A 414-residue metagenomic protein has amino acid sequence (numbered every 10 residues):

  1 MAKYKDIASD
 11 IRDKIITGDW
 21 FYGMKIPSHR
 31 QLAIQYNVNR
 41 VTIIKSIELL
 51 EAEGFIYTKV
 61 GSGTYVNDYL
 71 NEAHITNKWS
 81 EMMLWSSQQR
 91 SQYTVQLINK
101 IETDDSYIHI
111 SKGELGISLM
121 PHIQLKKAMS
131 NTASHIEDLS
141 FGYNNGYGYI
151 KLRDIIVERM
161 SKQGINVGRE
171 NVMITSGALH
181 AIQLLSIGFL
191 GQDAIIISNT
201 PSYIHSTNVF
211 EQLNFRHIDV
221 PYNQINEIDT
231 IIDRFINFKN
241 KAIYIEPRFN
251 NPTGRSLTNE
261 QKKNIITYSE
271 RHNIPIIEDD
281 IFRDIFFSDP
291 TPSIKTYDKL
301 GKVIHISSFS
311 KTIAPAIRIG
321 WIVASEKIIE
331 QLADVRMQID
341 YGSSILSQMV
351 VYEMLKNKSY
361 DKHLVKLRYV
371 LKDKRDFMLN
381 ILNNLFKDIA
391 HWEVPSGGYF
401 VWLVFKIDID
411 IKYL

Functional and structural regions predicted by a protein language model:
M1-S130, M337-S343, E353, A390 (+2 more regions): N-terminal basic, amphipathic alpha-helical segments
K59-G61, G168-R169, V394-G398: Short Gly/Ser/Thr- and Asp/Glu-enriched loop/turn motifs at secondary-structure junctions
N71, G113-I117, L179, Y203-I204 (+6 more regions): Short, solvent-exposed loop/turn segments at secondary-structure junctions
L125, K299, I304-Y369: Conserved core segment of the aminotransferase class I/II
I136-H272, I277, D284-I285, D289-Y297 (+1 more regions): Conserved core of the PLP fold type I
I274, V303, A390: Short, conserved active-site loop motifs that form the nucleotide-linked donor/cofactor pocket
Y369-L379, H391-F405, I411: Conserved glycine-rich beta-strand-loop-beta hairpin in the small C-terminal domain of fold type I
